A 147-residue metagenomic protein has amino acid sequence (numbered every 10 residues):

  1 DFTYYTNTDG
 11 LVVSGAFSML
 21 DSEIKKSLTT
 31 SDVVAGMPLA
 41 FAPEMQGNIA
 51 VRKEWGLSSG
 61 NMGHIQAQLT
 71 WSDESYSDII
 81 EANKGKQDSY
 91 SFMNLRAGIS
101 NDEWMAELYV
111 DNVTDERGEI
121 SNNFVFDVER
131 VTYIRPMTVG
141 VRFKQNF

Functional and structural regions predicted by a protein language model:
D1-I80, K144-N146: Gram-negative outer-membrane beta-barrel transporters
D21, G36, Q87-S89, V110 (+2 more regions): Generic secondary-structure boundary/loop-capping signal
K26-A35, A82-Q87, S121-V131: Flexible, surface-exposed loop regions and adjacent strand-edge segments of Gram-negative outer-membrane beta-barrel
P43-G47, S89-M93, D102, R135-V139: Residues that define the transmembrane beta-barrel architecture of outer-membrane proteins
Q46-I49, K53, M93-A97, R130 (+1 more regions): Feature captures outer-membrane beta-barrel proteins of Gram-negative bacteria and organelles
T70-D78, I99-F147: C-terminal beta-signal and adjacent terminal beta-strands/loops of Gram-negative outer-membrane beta-barrel proteins
I80-Q87, M93-R96, W104: Short, glycine/charged-rich beta-strand-loop motifs at protein surfaces that mediate ligand recognition and catalysis
